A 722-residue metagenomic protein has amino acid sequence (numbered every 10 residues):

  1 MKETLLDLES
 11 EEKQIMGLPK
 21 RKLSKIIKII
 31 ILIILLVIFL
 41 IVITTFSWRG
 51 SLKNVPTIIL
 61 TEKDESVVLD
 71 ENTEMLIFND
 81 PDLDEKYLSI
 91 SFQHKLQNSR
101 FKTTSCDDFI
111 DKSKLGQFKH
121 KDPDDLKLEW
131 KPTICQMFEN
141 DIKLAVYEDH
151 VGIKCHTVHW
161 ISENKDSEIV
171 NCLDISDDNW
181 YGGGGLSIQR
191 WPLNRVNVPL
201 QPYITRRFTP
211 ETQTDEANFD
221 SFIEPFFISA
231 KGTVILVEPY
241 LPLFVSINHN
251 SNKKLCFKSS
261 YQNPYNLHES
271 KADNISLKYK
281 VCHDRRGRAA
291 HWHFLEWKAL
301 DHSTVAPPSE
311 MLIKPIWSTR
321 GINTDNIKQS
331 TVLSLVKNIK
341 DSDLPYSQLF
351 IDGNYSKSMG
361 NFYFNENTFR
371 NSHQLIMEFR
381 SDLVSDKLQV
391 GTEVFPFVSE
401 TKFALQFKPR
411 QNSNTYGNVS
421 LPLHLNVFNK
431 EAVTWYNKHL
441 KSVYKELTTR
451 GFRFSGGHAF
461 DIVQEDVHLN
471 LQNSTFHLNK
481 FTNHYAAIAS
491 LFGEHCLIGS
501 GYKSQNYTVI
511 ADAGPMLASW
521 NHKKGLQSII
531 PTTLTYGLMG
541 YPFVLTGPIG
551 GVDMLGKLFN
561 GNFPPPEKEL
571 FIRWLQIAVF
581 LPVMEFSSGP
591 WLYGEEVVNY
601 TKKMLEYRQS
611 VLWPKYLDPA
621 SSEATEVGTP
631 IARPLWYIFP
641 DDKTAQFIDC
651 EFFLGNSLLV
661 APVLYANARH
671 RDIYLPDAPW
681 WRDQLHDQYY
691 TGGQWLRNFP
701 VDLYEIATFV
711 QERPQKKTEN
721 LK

Functional and structural regions predicted by a protein language model:
M1-S24: Short, low-complexity, Lys/Arg-enriched N-terminal segments of secretory-pathway carbohydrate enzymes
S24, K28-L32, N338, S342-D343 (+3 more regions): Carbohydrate-binding surfaces of carbohydrate-active enzymes
I30-T45: Hydrophobic membrane-insertion alpha-helices, especially the h-region of bacterial N-terminal signal peptides
G50-S309, S330, V336-D341, I638 (+1 more regions): Catalytic and substrate-binding clefts that recognize carbohydrates or anionic sugar/phosphate headgroups
T73, C155, S221-P225, A230-G232 (+12 more regions): Extracellular structured ligand-interaction cores
T212-D215, F222-E224, S303-A306, L335-I339 (+8 more regions): Generic recognition of flexible, low-complexity loop/linker segments
F226, W317, I339, F379 (+7 more regions): Conserved structural-core and active-site-/substrate-pathway-adjacent residues in large, well-folded domains of enzymes
D343-L605, I638-P640, I648: Aromatic- and carboxylate-enriched substrate-binding clefts and catalytic-loop regions of carbohydrate-active enzymes
